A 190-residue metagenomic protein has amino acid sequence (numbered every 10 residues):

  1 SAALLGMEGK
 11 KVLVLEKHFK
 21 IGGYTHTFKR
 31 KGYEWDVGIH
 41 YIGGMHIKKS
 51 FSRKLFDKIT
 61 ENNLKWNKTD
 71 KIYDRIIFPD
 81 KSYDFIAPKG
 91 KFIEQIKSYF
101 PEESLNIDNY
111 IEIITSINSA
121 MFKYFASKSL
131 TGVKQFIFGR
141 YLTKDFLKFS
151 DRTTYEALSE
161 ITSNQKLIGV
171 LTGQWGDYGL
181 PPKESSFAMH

Functional and structural regions predicted by a protein language model:
S1-S119: N-terminal glycine-rich phosphate/pyrophosphate-binding loop and immediately adjacent elements
P79-S186: Rossmann-like flavin
